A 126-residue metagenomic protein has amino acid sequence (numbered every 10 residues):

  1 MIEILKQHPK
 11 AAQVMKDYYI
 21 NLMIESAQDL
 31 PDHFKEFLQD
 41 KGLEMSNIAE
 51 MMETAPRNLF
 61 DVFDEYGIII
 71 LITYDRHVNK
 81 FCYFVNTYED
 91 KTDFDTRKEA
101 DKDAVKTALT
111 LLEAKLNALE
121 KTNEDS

Functional and structural regions predicted by a protein language model:
I2-I4, H8: GGW-centered surface loops in extracellular recognition modules
A12-D95, K106, A114, L119-E120: N-terminal segment of the canonical double-stranded RNA-binding domain
